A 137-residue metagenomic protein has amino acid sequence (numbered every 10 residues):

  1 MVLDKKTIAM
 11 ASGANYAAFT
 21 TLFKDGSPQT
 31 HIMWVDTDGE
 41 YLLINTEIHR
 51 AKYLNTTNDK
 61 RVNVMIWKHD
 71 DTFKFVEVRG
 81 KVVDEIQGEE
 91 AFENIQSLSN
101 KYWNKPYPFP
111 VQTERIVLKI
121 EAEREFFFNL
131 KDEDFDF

Functional and structural regions predicted by a protein language model:
M1-A17, F137: Extreme N-terminal tail/first-helix region
V2, K74-F137: Charged, gly/pro-rich active-site loop segments
I8-A9, W34, L54, Y107-P110: Short secondary-structure boundary/capping segments
A14-I48, T56, N63-I66, E77-V78: Short beta-strand segments
D25-S27, H69-T72, V111-Q112: A short beta-turn/loop motif at secondary-structure boundaries
I48-A51, Y102: Short, solvent-exposed aromatic-acidic interface loops
R50-K52, D71, D134-D136: Short, surface-exposed beta-strand-loop junctions and turns on beta-sheet-rich folds
